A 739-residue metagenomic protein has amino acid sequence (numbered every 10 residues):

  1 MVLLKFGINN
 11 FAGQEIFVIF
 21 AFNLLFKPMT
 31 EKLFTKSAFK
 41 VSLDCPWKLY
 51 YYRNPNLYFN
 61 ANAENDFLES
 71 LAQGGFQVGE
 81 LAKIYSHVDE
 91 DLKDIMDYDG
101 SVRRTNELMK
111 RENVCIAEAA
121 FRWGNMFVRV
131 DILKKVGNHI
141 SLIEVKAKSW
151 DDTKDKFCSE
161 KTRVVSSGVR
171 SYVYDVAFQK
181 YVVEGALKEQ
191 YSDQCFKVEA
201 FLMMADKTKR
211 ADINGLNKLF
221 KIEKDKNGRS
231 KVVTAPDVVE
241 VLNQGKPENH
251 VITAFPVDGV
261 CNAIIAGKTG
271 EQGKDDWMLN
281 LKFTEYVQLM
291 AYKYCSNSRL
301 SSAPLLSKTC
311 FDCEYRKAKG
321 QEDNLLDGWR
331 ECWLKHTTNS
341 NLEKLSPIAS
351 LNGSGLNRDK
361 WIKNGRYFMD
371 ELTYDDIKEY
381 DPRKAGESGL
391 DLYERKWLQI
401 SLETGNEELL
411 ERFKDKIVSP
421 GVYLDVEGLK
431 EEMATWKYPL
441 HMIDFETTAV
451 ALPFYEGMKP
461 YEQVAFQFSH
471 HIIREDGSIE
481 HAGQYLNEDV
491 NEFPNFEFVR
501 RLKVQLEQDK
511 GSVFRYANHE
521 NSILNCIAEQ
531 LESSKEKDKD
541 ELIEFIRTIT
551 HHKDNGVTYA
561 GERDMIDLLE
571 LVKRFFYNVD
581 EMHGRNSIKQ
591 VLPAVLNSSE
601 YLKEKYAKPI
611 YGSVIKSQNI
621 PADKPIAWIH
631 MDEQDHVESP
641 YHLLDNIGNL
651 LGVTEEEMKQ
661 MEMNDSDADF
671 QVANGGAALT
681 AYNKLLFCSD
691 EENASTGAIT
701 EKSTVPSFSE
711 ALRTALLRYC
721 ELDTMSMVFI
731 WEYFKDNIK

Functional and structural regions predicted by a protein language model:
F6: Cationic, low-complexity basic patches in intrinsically disordered or flexible, solvent-exposed regions
N10, E15-K739: DEDD superfamily 3′-5′ metal-dependent exonuclease/proofreading module
